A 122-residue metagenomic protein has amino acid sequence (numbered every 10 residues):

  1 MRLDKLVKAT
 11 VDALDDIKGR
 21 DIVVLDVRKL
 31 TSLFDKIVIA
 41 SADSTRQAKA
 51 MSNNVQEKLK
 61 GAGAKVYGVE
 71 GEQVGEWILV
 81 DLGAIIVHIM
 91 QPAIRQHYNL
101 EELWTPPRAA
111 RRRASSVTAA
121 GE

Functional and structural regions predicted by a protein language model:
M1-K29, D43-A50, E57, A62 (+4 more regions): Long, contiguous binding/interaction regions
F34-K36: Short amphipathic alpha-helical segments
I39-S41: Short hydrophobic/aromatic beta-strand micro-patches that form the beta-sheet surface supporting nucleotide- or nucleic
